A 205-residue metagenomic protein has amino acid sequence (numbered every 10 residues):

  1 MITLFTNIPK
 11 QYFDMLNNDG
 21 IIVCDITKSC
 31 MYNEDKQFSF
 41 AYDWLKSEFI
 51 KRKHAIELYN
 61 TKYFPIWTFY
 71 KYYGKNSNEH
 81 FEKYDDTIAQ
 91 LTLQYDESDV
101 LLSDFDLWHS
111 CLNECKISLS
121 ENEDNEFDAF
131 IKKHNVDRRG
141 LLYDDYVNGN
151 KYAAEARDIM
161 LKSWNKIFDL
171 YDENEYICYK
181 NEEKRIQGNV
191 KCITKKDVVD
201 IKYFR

Functional and structural regions predicted by a protein language model:
I2, K10-D14, N18-D35, F64 (+2 more regions): Conserved NAD+-utilizing ADP-ribose enzyme module
N33-T61: Short alpha-helix boundary/capping and kink motifs at helix termini
K71: Conserved catalytic/binding loops enriched for acidic/polar residues
